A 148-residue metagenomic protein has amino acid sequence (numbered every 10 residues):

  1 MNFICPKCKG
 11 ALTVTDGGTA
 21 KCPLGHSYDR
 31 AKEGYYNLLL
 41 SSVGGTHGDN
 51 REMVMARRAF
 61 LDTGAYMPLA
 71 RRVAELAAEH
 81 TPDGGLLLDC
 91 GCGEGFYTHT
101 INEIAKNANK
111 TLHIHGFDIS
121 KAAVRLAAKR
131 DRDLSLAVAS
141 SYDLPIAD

Functional and structural regions predicted by a protein language model:
M1-H47: N-terminal auxiliary segments of SAM/dcSAM-dependent transferases
D16-G17, A78-G85, K106-N109: Short, glycine- and charge-enriched coil/turn segments that flank and shape catalytic ligand pockets
R51-R72: Class I SAM-dependent methyltransferase Rossmann-like catalytic core, especially the SAM/SAH-binding loop
L69, V73-A77, Y97, I101: Generic hydrophobic alpha-helical segments
A74-P82, L144-P145: Glycine-rich helix-loop-beta junction characteristic of Rossmann-like nucleotide cofactor-binding loops
L86-L88, E94-D143: Class I SAM-dependent methyltransferase SAM/SAH-binding core
